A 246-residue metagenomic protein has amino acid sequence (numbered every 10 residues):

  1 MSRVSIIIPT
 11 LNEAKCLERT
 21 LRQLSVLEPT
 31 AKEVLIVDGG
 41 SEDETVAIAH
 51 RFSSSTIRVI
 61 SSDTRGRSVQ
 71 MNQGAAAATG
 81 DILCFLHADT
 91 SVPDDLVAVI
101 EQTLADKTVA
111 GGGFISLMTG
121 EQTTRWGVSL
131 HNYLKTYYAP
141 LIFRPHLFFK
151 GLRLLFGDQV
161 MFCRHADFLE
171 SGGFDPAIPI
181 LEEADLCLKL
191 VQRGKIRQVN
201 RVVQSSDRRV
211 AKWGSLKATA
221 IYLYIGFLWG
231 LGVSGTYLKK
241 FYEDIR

Functional and structural regions predicted by a protein language model:
M1-Q23: N-proximal low-complexity "stem/linker" segments adjacent to membrane-targeting elements
R22-A31: Short, acidic, metal-binding catalytic loop of nucleotide-sugar glycosyltransferases
A31-G40, I60: Short beta-strand/loop segment that forms part of the nucleotide-sugar
D38-V46, T90: A conserved acidic beta->alpha catalytic loop
S62-A78: Glycine-rich, basic loop-to-helix element that forms the pyrophosphate-binding segment of sugar-nucleotide handling
L83: Short aromatic/hydrophobic "clamp" motif used to bind/position activated sugar donors
D95-G127: Conserved donor NDP-sugar-binding/catalytic core segment of glycosyltransferases
F114-E121, V128-L154: Short, flexible, basic/aromatic active-site loop/helix in glycosyltransferases
